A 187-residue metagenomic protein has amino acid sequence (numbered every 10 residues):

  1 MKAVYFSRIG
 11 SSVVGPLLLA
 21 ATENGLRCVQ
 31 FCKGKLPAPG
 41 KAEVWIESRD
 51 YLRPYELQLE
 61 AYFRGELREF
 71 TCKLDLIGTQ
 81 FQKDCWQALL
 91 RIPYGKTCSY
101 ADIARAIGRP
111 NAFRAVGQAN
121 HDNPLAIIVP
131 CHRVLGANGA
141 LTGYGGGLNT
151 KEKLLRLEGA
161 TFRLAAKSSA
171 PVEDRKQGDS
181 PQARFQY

Functional and structural regions predicted by a protein language model:
M1-N111, L157-Y187: Basic nucleic-acid-binding alpha-helical/helix-turn surface characteristic of O6-alkylguanine DNA
N111-K153, F162: Short glycine/serine-rich loop segments
